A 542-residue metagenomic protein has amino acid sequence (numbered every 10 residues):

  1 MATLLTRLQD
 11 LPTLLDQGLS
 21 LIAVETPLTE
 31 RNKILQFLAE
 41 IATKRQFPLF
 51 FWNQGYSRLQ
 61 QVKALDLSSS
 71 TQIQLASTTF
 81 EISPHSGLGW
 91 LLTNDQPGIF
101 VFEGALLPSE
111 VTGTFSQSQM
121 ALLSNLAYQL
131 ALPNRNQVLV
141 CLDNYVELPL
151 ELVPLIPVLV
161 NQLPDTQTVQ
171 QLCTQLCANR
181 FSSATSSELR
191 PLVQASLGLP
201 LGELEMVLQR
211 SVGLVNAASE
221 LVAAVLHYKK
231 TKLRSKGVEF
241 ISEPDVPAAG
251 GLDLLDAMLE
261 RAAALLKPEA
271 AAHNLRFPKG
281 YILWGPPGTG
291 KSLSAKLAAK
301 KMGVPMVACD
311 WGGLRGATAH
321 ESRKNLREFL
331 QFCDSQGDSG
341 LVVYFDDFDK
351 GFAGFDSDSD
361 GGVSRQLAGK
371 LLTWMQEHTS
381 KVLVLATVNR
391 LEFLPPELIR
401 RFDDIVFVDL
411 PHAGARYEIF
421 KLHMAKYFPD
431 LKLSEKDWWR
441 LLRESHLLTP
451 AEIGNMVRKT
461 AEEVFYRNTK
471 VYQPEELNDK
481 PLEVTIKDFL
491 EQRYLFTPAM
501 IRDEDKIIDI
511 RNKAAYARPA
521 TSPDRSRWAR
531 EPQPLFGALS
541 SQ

Functional and structural regions predicted by a protein language model:
A2-L14, G18, S235-L297, F332-S339 (+2 more regions): C-terminal engagement/docking regions of AAA+ P-loop ATPases
T3-R7, G18-L21, T79-S86, T185-E188: Short linear interaction motifs
L4-E25, N32-K44, F51: P-loop/Walker A NTP-binding region and its immediately flanking N-terminal helices in P-loop NTPase folds
L19-S20, T43-F47, E110, T174-F181 (+11 more regions): Non-catalytic alpha-helical coupling and interface elements of nucleotide-dependent molecular machines and regulators
I22-E25, K44-P157, T168-Q170, V246-L442: Walker A/P-loop NTP-binding motif of AAA+ ATPase domains
L150, Q162-G202, K301, L383 (+2 more regions): Conserved C-terminal "switch" segment of AAA+ ATPases
S186-F240: Interdomain "pre-motor" coupling segment immediately N-terminal to P-loop NTPase/helicase cores
